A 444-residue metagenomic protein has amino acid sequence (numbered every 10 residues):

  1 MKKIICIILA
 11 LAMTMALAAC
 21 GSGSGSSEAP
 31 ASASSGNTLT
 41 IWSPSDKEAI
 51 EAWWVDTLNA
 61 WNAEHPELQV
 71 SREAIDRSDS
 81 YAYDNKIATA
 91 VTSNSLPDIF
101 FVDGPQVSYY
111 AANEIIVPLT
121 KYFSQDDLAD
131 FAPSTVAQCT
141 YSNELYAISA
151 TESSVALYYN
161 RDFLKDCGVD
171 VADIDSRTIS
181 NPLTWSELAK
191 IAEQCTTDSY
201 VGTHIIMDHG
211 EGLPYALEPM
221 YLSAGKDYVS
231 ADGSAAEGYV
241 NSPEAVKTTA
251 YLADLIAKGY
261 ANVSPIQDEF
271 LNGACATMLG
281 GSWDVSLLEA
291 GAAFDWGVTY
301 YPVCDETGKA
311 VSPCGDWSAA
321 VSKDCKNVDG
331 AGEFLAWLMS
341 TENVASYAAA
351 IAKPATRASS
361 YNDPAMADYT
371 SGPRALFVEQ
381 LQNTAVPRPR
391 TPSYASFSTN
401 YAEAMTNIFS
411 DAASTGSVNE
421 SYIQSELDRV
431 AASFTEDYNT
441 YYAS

Functional and structural regions predicted by a protein language model:
M1-T40, A63, G372, S425-D428 (+1 more regions): Short, low-complexity disordered leader/linker segments with a strong preference for bacterial N-terminal type II
G36-T40, D46-G104: Early extracytoplasmic/lumenal segment of secretory-pathway proteins
A63, Q69-S71, V246, A250 (+4 more regions): Extracytoplasmic/periplasmic substrate-recognition and gating elements
Y81, V102-A156, K165-C167, S186-E187 (+3 more regions): Hinge/lid segment of periplasmic solute-binding proteins
A90-V102, I115-V117, S199-V201, N272-G281 (+1 more regions): Alpha-to-beta junction loops
P105-I115, T135-S176, M207-G233, P313-V321 (+1 more regions): Periplasmic solute-binding protein
E187-C195, K226, S230-V263, E289 (+1 more regions): Glycine-centered hinge/linker elements that transmit conformational signals in sensory and ligand-binding systems
N383-S444: Conserved C-terminal helix/tail region of periplasmic/extracytoplasmic solute-binding proteins
